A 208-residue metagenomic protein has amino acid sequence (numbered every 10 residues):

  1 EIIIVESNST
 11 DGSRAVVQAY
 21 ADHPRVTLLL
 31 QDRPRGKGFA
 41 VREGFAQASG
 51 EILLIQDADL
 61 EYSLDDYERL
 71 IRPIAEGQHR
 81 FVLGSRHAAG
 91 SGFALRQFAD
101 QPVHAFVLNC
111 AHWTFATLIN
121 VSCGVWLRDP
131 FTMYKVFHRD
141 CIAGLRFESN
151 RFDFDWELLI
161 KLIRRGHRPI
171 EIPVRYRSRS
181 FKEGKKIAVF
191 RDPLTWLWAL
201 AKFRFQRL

Functional and structural regions predicted by a protein language model:
E1-S9, L29-Q31: Short beta-strand/loop segment that forms part of the nucleotide-sugar
E6-A15, L60: A conserved acidic beta->alpha catalytic loop
S7-N8, A21, R35: Conserved short acidic donor-positioning loop in nucleotide-sugar-dependent glycosyltransferases
R25, Q31-Q47, I52, L64-F152 (+1 more regions): Acceptor/aglycone-binding surface of glycosyltransferases and processive sugar-polymer synthases
G44, D59, L118, H138 (+3 more regions): Residue-level signature of catalytic and energy-coupling elements of molecular machines, predominantly ATP/GTP-dependent
F106-L118, V189-L208: Catalytic core of nucleotide-sugar-dependent glycosyltransferases
V125-W126, F147-N150, L159-R177: Catalytic donor-sugar/metal-binding loop of nucleotide-sugar-dependent glycosyltransferases
